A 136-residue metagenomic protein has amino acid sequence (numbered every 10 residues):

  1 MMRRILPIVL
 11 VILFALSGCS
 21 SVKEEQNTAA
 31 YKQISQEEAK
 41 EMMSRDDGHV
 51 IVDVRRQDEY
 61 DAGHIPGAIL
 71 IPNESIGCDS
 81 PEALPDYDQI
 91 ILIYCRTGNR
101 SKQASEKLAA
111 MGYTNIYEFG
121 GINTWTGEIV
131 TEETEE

Functional and structural regions predicted by a protein language model:
R3-P7, F14-M42, H49, D58-I90 (+1 more regions): Rhodanese-like catalytic fold shared by cysteine-dependent sulfurtransferases and DSP/PTP-type phosphatases
I51-D53: Hydrophobic beta-strand scaffold positions of dinucleotide-using enzymes
